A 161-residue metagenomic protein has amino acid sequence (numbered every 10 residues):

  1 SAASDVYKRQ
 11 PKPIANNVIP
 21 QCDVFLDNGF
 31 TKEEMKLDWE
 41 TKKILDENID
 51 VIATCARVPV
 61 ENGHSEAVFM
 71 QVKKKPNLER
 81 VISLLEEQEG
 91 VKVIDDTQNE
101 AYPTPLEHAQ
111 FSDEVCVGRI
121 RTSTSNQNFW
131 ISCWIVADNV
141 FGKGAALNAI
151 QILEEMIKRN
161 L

Functional and structural regions predicted by a protein language model:
S1, L37-E40, P103-Q110: Short, mixed-charge, low-aromatic patches
A2-Y7: Short, small-residue-biased leader/transition segments that mark boundaries at the very start of proteins
K8, D27-T31, Q71, G142: Hydrophobic alpha-helical scaffolding
I14-N16: Aromatic-enriched
V18-E61: Oxyanion-binding "anion nests"
I49-L161: C-terminal active-site/capping subdomain that shapes the small-molecule cofactor and substrate pocket of enzyme
